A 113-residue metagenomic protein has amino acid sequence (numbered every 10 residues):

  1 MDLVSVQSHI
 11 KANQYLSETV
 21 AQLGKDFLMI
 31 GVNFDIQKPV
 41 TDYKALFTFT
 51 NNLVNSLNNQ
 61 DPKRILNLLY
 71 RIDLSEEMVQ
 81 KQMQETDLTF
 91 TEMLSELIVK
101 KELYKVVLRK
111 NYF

Functional and structural regions predicted by a protein language model:
M1-N33: Membrane topogenic helices and adjacent juxtamembrane segments
H9, N13, I36-Y43, Q84-L88: Conserved phosphate/pyrophosphate-binding and hydrolysis machinery centered on Walker-type P-loop NTPases, extending
K11-Y15, D73-L74, L94, I98-L103: Solvent-exposed aromatic/hydrophobic patches embedded in short alpha-helical segments
D26-I30, L53, I72, K101 (+1 more regions): Conserved, well-folded catalytic cores of nucleic-acid-processing and energy-transducing macromolecular machines
F27-N67: Amphipathic alpha-helical interaction modules
N51-M93: Amphipathic protein-protein interaction modules
K81-F113: Amphipathic alpha-helical binding modules
